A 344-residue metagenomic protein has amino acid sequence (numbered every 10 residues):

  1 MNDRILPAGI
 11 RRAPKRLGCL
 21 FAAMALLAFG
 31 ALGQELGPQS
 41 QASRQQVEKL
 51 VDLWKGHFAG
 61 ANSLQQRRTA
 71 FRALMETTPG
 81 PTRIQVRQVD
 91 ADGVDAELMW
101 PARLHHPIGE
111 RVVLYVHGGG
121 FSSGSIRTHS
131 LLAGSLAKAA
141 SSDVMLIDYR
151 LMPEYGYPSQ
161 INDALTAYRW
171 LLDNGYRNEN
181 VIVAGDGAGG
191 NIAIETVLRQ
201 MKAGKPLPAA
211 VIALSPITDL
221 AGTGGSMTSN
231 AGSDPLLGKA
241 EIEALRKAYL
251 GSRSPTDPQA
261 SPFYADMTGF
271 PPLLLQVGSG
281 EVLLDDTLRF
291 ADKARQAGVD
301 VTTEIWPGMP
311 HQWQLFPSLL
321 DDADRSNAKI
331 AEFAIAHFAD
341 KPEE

Functional and structural regions predicted by a protein language model:
M1-A13: N-terminal secretory signal peptides that target proteins for export/translocation
A8, K15-R16, L20, E48 (+2 more regions): General helical structural elements
G18-A28: Bacterial N-terminal signal peptides
A31-G33: Boundary at the C-terminal end of the N-terminal hydrophobic targeting segment
G37-Q66, A73-E344: Alpha/beta-hydrolase superfamily serine-hydrolase fold, recognizing
